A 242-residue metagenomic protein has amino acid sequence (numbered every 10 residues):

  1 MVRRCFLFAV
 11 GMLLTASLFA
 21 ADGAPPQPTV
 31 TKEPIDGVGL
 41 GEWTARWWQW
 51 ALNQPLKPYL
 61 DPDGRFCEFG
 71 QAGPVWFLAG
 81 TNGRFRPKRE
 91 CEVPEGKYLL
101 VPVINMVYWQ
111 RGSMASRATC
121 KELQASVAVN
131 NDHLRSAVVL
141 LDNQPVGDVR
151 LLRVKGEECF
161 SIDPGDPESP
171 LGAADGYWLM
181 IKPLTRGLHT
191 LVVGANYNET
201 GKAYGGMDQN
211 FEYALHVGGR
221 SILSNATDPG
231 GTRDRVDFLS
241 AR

Functional and structural regions predicted by a protein language model:
M1-F8: Bacterial N-terminal signal peptides that target proteins for export
T15-A16, A20-A21: N-terminal signal peptide c-region/cleavage motif recognized by signal peptidases
D22-P74, R233-R235: N-terminal segment immediately downstream of the Sec signal-peptide cleavage site in secreted/extracellular proteins
V75-F160: Extracellular-facing segments of soluble proteins and assemblies that are Gly/Ser/Thr-biased and enriched in aromatics
G96, T119-N131, N198-F238: Extended, polar beta-sheet/loop recognition surfaces of beta-rich domains that mediate binding to diverse ligands
V101, L239-R242: Short, solvent-exposed mixed-charge patches
G112-M114, M180-L184, L191-V193, D234-D237: Anionic, Ser/Thr-rich low-complexity intrinsically disordered regions
L134-R186, V192-S221: Extended, well-structured beta-strand/loop surface patches that form recognition or cofactor-anchoring regions within
